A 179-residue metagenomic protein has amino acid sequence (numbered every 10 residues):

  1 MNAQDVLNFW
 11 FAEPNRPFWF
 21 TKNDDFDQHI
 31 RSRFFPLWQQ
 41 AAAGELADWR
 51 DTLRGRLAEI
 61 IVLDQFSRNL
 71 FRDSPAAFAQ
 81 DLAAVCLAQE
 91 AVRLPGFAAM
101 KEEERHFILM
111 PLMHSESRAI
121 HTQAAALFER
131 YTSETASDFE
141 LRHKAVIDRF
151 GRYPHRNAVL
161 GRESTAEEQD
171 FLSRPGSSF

Functional and structural regions predicted by a protein language model:
M1-A58, V62-F179: Intrinsically disordered, low-complexity activation-like regions
